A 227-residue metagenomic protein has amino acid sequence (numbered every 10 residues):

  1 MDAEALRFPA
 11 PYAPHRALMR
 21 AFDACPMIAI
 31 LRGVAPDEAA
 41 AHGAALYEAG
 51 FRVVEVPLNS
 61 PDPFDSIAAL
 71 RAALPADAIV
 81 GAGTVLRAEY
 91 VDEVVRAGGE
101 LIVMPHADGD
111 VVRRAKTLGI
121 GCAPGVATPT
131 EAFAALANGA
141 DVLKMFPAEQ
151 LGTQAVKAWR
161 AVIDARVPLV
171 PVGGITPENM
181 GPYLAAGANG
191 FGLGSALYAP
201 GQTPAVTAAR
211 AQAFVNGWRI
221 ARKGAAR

Functional and structural regions predicted by a protein language model:
D2-E100, A107, T117, P177-E178 (+2 more regions): Conserved N-terminal beta1-alpha1 strand-loop-helix module at the mouth
D77, L86-E89, V95-P182, N189-Q202 (+1 more regions): Conserved anion-binding
